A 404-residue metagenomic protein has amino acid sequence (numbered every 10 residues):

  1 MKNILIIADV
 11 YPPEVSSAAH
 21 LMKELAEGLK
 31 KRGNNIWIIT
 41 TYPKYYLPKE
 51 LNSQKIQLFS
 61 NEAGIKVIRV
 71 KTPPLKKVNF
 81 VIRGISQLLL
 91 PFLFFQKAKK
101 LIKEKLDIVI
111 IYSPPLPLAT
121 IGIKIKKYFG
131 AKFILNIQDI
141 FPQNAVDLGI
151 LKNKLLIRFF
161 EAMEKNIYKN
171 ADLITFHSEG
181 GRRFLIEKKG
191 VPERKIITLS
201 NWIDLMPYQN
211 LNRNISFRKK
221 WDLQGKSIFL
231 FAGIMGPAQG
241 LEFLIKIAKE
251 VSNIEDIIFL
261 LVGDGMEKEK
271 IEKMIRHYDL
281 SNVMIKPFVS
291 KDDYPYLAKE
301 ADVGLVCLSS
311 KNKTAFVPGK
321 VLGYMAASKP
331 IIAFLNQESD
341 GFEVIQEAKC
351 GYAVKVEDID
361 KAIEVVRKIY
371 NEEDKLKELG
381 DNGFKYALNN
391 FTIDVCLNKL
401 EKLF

Functional and structural regions predicted by a protein language model:
M1-A63: N-terminal subdomain of nucleotide-sugar transferases
N34, I186-E187, R194-K195, I203-K219 (+1 more regions): Acidic anion/phosphate-binding donor-loop and adjacent secondary structure in glycosyltransferase catalytic cores
Y42, G180, W202: Carbohydrate-associated surface elements
P117-T120, K124-F129, L155-I174: Membrane-proximal helix-turn-helix segments that form the acceptor-binding/catalytic region of lipid-linked
L223-Q239, I245-A248, L260, G380: Conserved donor-binding/catalytic core segment of Leloir-type glycosyltransferases
Q239, K286, S290-K299, G304-M325 (+1 more regions): Nucleotide-sugar-dependent
V262-G263, K268-P295: Nucleotide-activated donor-binding/catalytic signature segment of Leloir-type glycosyltransferases, i.e., the conserved
K361, K368, K375-N389: A short, well-ordered alpha-helix in the C-terminal region of glycosyltransferases
